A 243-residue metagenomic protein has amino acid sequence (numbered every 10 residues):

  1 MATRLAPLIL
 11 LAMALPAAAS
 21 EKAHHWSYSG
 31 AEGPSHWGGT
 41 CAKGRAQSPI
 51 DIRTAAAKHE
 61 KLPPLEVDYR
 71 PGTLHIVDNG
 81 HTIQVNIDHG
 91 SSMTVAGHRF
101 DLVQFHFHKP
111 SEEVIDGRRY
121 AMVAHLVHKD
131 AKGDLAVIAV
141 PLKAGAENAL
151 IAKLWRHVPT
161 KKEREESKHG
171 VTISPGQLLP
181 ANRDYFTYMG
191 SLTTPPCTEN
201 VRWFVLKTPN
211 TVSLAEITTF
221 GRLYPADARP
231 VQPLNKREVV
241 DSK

Functional and structural regions predicted by a protein language model:
T3-P7, A18-K243: Alpha-carbonic anhydrase
I9-L11: Cleavable N-terminal signal peptides of Sec/SRP-targeted secreted and luminal proteins
A14-P16: N-terminal signal peptide c-region/cleavage motif recognized by signal peptidases
